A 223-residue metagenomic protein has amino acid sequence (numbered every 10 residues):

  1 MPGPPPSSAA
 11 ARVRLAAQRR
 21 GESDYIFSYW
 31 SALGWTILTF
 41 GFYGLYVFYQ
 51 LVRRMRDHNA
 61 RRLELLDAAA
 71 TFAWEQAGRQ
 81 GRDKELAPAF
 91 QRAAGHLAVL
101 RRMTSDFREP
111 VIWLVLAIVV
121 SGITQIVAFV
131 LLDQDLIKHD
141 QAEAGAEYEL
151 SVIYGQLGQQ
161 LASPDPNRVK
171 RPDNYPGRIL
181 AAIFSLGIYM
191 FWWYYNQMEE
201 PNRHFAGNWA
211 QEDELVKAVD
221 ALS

Functional and structural regions predicted by a protein language model:
P2-F42, Y46-L116, V127-A182, W192-S223: Membrane-interface extramembranous regions at the lipid-water interface
I118-G122: Hydrophobic alpha-helical transmembrane segments of multi-pass small-molecule transporters/permeases
